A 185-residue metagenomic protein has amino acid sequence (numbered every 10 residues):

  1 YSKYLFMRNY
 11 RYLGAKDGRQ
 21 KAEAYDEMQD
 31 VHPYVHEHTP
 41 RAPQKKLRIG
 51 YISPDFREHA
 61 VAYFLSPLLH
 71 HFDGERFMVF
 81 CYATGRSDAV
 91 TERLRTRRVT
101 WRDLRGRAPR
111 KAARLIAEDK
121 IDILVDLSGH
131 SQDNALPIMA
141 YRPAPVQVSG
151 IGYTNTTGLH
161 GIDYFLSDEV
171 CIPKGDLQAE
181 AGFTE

Functional and structural regions predicted by a protein language model:
Y1-E185: Alpha-helical solenoid repeat scaffolds of the TPR/TPR-like class and their adjacent stem/linker regions that mediate
